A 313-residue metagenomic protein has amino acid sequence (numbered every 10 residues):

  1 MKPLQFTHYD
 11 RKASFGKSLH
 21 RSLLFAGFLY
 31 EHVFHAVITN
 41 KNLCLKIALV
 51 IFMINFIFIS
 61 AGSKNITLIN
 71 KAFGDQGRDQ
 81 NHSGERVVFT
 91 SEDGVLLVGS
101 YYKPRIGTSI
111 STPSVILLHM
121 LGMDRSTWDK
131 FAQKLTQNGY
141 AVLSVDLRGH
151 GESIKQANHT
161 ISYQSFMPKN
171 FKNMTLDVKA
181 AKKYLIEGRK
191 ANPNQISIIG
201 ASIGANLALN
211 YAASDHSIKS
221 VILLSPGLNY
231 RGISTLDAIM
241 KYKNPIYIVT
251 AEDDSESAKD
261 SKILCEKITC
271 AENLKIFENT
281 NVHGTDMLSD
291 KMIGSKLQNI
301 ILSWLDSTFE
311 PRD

Functional and structural regions predicted by a protein language model:
F73-I106: N-terminal cap/lid segment of alpha/beta-hydrolase-fold proteins
S111-H119: Short beta-strand element of the alpha/beta-hydrolase
L121-A132: The serine-hydrolase catalytic nucleophile loop
G139-A157: Conserved alpha/beta-hydrolase
S165-G188: Alpha/beta-hydrolase active-site loop
E187-K241: Primarily recognizes the serine-hydrolase "nucleophile elbow" in alpha/beta-hydrolase and SGNH/GDSL folds
I248-T250: Short beta-strand/loop motif that positions the catalytic acidic residue of the alpha/beta-hydrolase fold
N273-D313: C-terminal catalytic histidine-bearing segment of alpha/beta-hydrolase fold enzymes
